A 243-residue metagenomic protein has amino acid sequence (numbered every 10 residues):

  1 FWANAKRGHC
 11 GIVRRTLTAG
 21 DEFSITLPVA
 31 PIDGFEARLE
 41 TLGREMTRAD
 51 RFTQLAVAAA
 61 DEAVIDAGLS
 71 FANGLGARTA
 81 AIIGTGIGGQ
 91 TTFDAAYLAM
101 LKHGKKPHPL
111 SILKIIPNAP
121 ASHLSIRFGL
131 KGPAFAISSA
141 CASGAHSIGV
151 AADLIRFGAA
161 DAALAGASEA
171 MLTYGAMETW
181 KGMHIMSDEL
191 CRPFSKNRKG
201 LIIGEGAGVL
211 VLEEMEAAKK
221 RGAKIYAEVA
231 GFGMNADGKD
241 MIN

Functional and structural regions predicted by a protein language model:
W2, K6-S139, S168-A176: Conserved beta-ketoacyl condensing-enzyme motif
K6-R14, M186-N243: Condensing-enzyme catalytic core mediating Claisen C-C bond formation in acyl metabolism
V13, G89-D94, A134, G149 (+6 more regions): Basic, gly/Ser/Thr/Pro-rich low-complexity segments located predominantly at protein N termini
E22-A30, G88-T92, A170-P193, V209 (+1 more regions): Active-site-adjacent elements of ketosynthase-type condensing enzymes
A56-L69, P117-P120, S125-A167, I202-A223: Active-site-proximal alpha-helical scaffold in enzymes
R78-I82, D161-A165, C191, Y226: Short glycine-aspartate micro-motif
A95, L154-G158, H184-S187: Short, structured secondary-structure boundary patches
